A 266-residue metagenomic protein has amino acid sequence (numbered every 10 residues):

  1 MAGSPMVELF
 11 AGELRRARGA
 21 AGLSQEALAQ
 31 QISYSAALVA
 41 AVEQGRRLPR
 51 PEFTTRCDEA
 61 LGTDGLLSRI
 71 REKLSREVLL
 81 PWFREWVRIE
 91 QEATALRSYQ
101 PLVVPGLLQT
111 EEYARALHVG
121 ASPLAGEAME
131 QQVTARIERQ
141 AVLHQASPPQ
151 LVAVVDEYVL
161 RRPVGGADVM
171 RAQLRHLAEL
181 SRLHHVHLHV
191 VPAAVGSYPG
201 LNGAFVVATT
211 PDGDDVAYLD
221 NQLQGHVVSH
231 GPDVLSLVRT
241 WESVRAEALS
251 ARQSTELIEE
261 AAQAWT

Functional and structural regions predicted by a protein language model:
M1-L74: Basic, Lys/Arg-rich alpha-helical nucleic-acid-recognition elements, primarily the DNA-binding modules of transcription
A2, D58, W86, D215-V216 (+1 more regions): Bulky hydrophobic/aromatic packing residues
M6, Q31-S35, W82-R84, V154-E157: A short alpha-helix capping/helix-coil boundary motif
R15, Y34, R88-Q91, Y99-Q100 (+1 more regions): Short, functionally important structural connectors and interaction interfaces within domains
E26, E43, E90-E92, E157 (+1 more regions): Acidic-residue sensor for enzyme active/binding pockets
V39, V78-L80, L201-N202: Short secondary-structure transition/capping segments
S68-Y99: Short, charged recognition helix plus adjacent turn of helix-turn-helix-like nucleic-acid-binding domains
A95, Y99-T266: Hydrophobic protein-protein interaction segments
